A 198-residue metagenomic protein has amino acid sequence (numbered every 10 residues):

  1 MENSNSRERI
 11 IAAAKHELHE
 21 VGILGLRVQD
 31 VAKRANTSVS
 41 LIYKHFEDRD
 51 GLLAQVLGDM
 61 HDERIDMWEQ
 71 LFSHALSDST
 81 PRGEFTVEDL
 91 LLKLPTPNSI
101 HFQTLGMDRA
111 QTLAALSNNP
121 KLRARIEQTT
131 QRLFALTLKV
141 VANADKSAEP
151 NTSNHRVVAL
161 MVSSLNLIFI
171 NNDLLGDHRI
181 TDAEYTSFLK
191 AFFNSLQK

Functional and structural regions predicted by a protein language model:
M1-N5: N-terminal intrinsically disordered/low-complexity leader segments
R9, A13, E17-Q55, D59: Helix-turn-helix
E47-G51, Q55, I100, S117 (+2 more regions): Residues in soluble alpha-helical coiled-coils and helical-bundle/repeat scaffolds
Q55, W68-T104, V157-V162, T186: Hydrophobic alpha-helical connector segments
I65, Q70, I100-A110, P120-K146 (+1 more regions): Amphipathic alpha-helical packing segments from all-alpha helical-bundle domains
R123-E127, A144-L196: Hydrophobic/aromatic-rich alpha-helical bundle segments in the mid-to-C-terminal region
